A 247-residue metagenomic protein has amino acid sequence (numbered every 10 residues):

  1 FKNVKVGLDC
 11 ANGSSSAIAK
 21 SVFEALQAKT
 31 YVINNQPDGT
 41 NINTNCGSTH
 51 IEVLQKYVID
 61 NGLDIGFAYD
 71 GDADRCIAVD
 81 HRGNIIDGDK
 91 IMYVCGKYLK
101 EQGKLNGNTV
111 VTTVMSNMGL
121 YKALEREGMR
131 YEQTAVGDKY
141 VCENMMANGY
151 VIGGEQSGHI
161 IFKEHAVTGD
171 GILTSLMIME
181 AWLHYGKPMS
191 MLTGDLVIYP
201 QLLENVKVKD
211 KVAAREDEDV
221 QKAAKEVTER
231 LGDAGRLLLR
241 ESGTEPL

Functional and structural regions predicted by a protein language model:
F1-Y185, I198, E204: Phosphate-binding chemistry for phosphorylated carbohydrates and sugar-nucleotides
W182-L247: Catalytic-core signal marking the mid-to-C-terminal active-site face
